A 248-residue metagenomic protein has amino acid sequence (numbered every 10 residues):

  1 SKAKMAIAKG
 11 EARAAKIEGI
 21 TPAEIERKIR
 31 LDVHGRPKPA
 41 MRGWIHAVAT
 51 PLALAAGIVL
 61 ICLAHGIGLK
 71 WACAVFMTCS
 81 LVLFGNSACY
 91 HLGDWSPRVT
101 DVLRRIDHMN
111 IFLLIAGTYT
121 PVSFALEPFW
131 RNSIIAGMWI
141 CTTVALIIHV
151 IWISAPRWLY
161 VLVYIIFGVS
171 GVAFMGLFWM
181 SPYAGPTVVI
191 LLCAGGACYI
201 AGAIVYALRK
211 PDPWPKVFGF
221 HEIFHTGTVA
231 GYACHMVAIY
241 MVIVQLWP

Functional and structural regions predicted by a protein language model:
S1-P248: Multi-pass alpha-helical transmembrane bundles in non-GPCR membrane proteins that perform intramembrane catalysis
